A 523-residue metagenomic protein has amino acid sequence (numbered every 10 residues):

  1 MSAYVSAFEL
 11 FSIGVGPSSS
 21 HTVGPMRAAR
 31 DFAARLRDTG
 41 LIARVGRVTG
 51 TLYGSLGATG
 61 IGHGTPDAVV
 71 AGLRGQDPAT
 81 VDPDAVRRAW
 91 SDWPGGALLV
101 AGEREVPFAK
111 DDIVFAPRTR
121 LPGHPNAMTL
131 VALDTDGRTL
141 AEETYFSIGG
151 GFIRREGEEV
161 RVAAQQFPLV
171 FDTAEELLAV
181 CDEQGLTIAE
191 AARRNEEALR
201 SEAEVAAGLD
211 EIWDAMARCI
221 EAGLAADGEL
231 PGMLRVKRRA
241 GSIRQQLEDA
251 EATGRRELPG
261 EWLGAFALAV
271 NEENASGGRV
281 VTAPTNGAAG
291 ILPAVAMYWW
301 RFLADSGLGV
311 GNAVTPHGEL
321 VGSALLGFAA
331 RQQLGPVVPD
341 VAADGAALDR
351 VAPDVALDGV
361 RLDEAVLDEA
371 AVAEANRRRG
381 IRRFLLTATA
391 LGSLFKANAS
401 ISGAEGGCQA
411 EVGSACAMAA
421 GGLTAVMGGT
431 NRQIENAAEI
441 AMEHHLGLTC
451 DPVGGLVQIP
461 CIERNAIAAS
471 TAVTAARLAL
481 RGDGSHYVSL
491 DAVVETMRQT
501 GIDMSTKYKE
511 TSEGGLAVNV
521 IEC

Functional and structural regions predicted by a protein language model:
F11-A29, S276-V295, A346, C408-A417: Conserved phosphate/anionic-ligand binding catalytic regions in large, soluble enzymes, centered on
S20-R37, P293-D305, E364, E374 (+1 more regions): Alpha-helical support elements that line or immediately flank enzyme active sites and cofactor-binding pockets
L41-Y53, G307-G318, G322, D368-A390 (+4 more regions): Beta-strand segments within the central parallel beta-sheet cores of soluble alpha/beta enzyme folds
L52, S414-C416, G421-C523: Functionally critical mobile loop/hinge segments
G54-P94: Glycine-rich nucleotide/cofactor/substrate-binding loop typically near the N-terminus or early in the first domain
P78-T253, W262: C-terminal regulatory domains involved in ligand/effector binding and gene-expression control
A203-G309, A371-G403, G407, R498 (+1 more regions): Accessory "access/gating" subregions that flank catalytic or transport cores
D305-A375: Intrinsically disordered, low-complexity terminal tails and inter-domain linkers enriched for S/T/G/P/D/E
